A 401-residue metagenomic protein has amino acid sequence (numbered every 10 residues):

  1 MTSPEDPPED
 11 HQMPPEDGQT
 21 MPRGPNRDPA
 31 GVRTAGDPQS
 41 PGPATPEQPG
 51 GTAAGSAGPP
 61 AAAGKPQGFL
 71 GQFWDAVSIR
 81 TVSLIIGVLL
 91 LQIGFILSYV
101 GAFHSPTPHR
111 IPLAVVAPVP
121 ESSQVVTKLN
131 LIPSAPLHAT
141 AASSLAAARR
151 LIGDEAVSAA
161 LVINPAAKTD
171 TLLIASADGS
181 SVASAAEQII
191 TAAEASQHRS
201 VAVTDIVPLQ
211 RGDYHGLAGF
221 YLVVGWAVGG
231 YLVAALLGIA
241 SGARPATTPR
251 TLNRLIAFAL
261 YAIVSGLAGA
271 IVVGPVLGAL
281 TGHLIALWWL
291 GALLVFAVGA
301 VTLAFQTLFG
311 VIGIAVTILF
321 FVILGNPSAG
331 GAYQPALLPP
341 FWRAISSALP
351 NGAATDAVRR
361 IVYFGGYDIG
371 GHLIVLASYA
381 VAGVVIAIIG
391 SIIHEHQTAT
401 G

Functional and structural regions predicted by a protein language model:
M1-F69, I79-V82: Acidic/Ser-Thr/Pro-Gly-rich, low-complexity N-terminal segments of Actinobacterial cell-envelope proteins
Q67-V88, D213-F220, R244-A259, G282-A286 (+3 more regions): N-terminal export and membrane-targeting signals
F73-P108, L222-A234, V322-N326, S378: Hydrophobic alpha-helical transmembrane segments of multi-pass membrane transport/permease proteins
F103-V119: Alpha-helical transmembrane signal-anchor/signal-peptide segments
L129-A202: Extracytoplasmic loops/domains of multi-pass membrane proteins
R199-Y221: Short, aromatic-rich amphipathic segments at membrane interfaces that lie adjacent to a transmembrane helix or signal
F220-A329: Transmembrane alpha-helical segments that form the functional core of multipass membrane systems
I285-G401: Membrane-spanning alpha-helical segments of multipass transporters and channels
